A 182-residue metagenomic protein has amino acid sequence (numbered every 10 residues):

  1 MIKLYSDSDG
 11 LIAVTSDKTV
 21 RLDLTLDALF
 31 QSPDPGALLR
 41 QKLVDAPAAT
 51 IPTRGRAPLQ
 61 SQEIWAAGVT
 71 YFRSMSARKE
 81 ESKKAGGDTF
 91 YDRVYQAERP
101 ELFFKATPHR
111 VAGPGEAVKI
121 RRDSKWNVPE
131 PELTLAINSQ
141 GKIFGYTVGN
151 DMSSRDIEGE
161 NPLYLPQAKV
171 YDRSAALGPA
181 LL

Functional and structural regions predicted by a protein language model:
M1-S16: N-terminal basic/disordered segments at the start of proteins
D9, A28, E101-L102: Short non-domain terminal segments
L11, T19, I143: Short, mixed charged/polar active-site loops that provide acid/base catalysis or chelate metal/phosphate cofactors
T15-K42: N-terminal cap/recognition module
A37-L182: Active-site microenvironments in enzyme catalytic cores
